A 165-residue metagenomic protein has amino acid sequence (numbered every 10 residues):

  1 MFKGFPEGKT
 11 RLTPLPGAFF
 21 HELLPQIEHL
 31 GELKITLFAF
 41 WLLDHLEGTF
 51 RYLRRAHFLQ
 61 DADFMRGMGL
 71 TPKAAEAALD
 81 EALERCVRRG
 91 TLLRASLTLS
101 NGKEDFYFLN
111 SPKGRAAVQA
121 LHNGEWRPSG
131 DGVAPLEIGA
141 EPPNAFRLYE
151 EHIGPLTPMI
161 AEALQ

Functional and structural regions predicted by a protein language model:
M1-T49: Short recognition helix of helix-turn-helix/winged-helix DNA-binding domains
G8-L15, I27-K34, R55-H57, E84 (+2 more regions): Helix-boundary capping/turn motifs
H21-Q26, G69-E76, E150, G154: Short, charged/polar micro-motifs that form catalytic or ligand-binding hotspots
I35, L46-T71: Short acidic, hydrophobic short linear motifs in intrinsically disordered regions
T36, E76-L83, A161-Q165: Short, well-structured alpha-helical segments
W41, H45, F64, M68 (+2 more regions): Amphipathic alpha-helical interaction surfaces
T71, A78-L99: A short, conserved structural fragment
F106-Q165: Long, charged low-complexity interaction segments
